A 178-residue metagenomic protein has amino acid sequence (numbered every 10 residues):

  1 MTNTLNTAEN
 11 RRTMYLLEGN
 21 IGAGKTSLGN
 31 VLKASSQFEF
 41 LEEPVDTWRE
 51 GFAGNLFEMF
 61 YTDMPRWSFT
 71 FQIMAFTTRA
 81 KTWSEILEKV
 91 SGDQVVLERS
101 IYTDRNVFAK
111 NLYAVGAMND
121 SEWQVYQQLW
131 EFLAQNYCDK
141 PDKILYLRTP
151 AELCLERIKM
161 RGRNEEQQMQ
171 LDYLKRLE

Functional and structural regions predicted by a protein language model:
M1-M14: Extreme N-terminal, non-catalytic leader segments that precede Walker-type/kinase nucleotide-binding cores
L17: Hydrophobic anchor at the beta1->P-loop junction of P-loop NTPases
N20: P-loop (Walker A) phosphate-binding loop of NTP-binding proteins
K25: Conserved lysine of the Walker
L28-G29, K33: Post-Walker A alpha-helix
A34-T78: Conserved substrate/cofactor phosphate-moiety recognition/catalytic segment in nucleotide-dependent phosphotransferases
F71, F76-N119: A basic- and aromatic-enriched beta-loop-alpha substructure that forms the phosphate/nucleotide- and DNA/RNA-contacting
N106-E178: A glycine- and Lys/Arg-enriched "phosphate-lid" helix/loop adjacent to the NTP-binding pocket of small-molecule kinases
